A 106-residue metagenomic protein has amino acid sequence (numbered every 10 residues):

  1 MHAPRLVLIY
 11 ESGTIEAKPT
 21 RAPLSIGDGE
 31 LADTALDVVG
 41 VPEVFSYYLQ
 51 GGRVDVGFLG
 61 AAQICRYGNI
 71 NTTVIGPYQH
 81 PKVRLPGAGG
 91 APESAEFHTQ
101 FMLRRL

Functional and structural regions predicted by a protein language model:
M1-I15, P19: N-terminal low-complexity or amphipathic/hydrophobic leaders
T20-L106: Conserved phosphate- and dinucleotide-binding cores of soluble alpha/beta proteins, encompassing both enzyme active
